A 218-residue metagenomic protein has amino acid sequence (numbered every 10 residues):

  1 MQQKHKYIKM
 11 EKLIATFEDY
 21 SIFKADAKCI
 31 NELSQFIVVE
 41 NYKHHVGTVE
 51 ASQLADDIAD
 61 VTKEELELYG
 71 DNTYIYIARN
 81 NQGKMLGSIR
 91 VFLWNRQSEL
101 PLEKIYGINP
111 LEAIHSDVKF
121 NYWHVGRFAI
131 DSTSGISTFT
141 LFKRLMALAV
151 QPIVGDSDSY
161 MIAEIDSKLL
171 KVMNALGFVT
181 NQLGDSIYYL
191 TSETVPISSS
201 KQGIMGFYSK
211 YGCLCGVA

Functional and structural regions predicted by a protein language model:
Q2-Y7, L68-N72, F92-Q97, M205-A218: Intrinsically disordered, low-complexity, positively biased terminal segments
Y7-E64, Y69-G70, I75-R79, M85: Short amphipathic alpha-helix that is part of the acyltransferase structural core
N72-Y76, N121, E193-I197: Short beta-strand micro-motifs in enzyme catalytic cores
Q82-N109: Short, His- and charge-rich active-site/binding loops that engage polyanionic ligands
L93-N95, S132, L169, G203: Feature marks short, surface-exposed loop/turn motifs that line or immediately flank catalytic pockets and channel
L102-T180, G184-I187, T191-T194: Acyl-donor binding region in acyl/amide transferases
L190-C213: C-terminal "cap" of GNAT-fold acetyltransferases
